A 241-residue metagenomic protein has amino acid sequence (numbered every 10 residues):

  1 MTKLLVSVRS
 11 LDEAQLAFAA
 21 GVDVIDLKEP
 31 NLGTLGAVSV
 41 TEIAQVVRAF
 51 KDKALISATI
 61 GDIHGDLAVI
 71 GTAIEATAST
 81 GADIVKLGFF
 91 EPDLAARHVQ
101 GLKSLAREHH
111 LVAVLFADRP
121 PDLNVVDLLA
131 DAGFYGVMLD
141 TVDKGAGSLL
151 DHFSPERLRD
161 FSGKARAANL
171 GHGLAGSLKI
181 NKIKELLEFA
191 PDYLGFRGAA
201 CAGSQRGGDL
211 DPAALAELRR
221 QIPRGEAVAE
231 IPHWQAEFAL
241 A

Functional and structural regions predicted by a protein language model:
T2-D23: N-terminal basic/disordered segments at the start of proteins
R9, T34-E42, G65, V69-T72 (+3 more regions): Alpha-helix N-cap and loop-to-helix initiation/capping positions
A17, V46, V137, L186 (+1 more regions): Conserved, mostly hydrophobic/aromatic
V24-L35, T80-L94, M138-A146, F189-L215: Glycine-rich phosphate-binding active-site loops on the catalytic face of alpha/beta enzymes
E29, K51-G171, N181, I231-E237: Conserved anion-binding
L32-D52, T59-I60: Glycine/small-residue-rich interface belts in oligomeric ring/scaffold proteins and their assembly partners
V40-V46, A95-L102, F196-A241: C-terminal helical cap(s) of enzyme catalytic domains, especially alpha/beta-barrels
F153-K164, L187-Y193, G198-A199: Active-site/ligand-binding-proximal alpha/beta "capping" segment
